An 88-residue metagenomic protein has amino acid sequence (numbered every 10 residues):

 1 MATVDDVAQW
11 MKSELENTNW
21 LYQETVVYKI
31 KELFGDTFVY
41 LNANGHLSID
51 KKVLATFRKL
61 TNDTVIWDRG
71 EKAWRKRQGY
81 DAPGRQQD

Functional and structural regions predicted by a protein language model:
A2-E24, L33, K51, A55: Positively charged, polyanion-binding regions of nucleic-acid-associated proteins
K29-D36: A short structural micro-motif
D36, L41-D88: Charged low-complexity interaction tracts in eukaryotic proteins
